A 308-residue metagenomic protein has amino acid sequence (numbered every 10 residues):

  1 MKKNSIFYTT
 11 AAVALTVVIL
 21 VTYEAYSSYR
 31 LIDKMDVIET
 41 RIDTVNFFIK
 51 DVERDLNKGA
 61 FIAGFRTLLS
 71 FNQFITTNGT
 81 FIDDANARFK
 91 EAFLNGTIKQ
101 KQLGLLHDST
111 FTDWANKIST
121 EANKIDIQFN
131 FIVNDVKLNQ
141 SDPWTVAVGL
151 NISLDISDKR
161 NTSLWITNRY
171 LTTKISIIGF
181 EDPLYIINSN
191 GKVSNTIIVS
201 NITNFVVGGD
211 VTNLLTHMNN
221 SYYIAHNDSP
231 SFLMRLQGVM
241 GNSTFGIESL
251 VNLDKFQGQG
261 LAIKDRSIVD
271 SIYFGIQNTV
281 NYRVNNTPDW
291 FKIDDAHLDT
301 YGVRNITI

Functional and structural regions predicted by a protein language model:
M1-T16: Glycine-centered recognition micro-motifs in short, flexible terminal segments and loops
Y23-I308: Long, compositionally biased, intrinsically disordered regions
